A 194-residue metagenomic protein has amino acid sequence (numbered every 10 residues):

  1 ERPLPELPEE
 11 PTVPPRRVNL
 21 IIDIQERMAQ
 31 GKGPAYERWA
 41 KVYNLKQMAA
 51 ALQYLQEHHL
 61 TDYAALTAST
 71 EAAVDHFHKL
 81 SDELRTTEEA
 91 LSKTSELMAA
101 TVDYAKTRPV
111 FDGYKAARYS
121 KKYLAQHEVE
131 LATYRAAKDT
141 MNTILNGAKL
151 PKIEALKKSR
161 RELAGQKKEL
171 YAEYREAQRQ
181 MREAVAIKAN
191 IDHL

Functional and structural regions predicted by a protein language model:
E1-L194: Extended intrinsically disordered terminal tails
